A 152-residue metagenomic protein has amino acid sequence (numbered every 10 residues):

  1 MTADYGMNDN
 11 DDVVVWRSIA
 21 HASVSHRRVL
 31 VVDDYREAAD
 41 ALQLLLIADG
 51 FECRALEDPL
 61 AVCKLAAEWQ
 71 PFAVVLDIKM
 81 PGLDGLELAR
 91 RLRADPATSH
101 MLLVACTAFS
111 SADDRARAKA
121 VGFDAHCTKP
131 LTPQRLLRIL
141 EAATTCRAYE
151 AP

Functional and structural regions predicted by a protein language model:
M1-L30, Q43, Q134-P152: Non-catalytic signal-transmission and effector/linker regions of two-component phosphorelay proteins
R36-R54: Two-component/phosphorelay signaling modules centered on CheY-like receiver
G50-D58, V62-L65: Short hydrophobic/Thr-rich beta-strand motif most characteristic of the beta2 strand and flanking loop of CheY-like
W69-V75: Active-site beta3 strand of CheY-like receiver
M80: Receiver (REC) domain active-site loop signature in two-component systems and cognate sites in sensor histidine kinases
V104-C106: Hydrophobic/aromatic residues positioned on beta-strands within the core alpha/beta folds
K129: A Lys-centered signature of the CheY-like receiver
